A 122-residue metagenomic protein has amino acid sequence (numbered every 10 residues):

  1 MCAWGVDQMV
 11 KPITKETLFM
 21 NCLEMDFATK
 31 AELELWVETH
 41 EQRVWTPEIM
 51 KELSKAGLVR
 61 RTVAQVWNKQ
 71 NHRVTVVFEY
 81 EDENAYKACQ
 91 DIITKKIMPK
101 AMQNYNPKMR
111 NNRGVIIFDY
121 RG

Functional and structural regions predicted by a protein language model:
C2-T17, S54-T75, M98-G122: Glycine-rich beta-strand-turn "strand-cap" elements at beta-sheet edges
F19-A28, R60-I93: Short, well-ordered beta-strand segments in beta-rich or mixed alpha/beta enzyme and ligand-binding folds
E24-D26, T46, M50, F78 (+1 more regions): A general secondary-structure boundary signal
A31-E32, H40, I117-G122: A generic hydrophobic-segment detector
E32, E41, E83-A85, D91 (+1 more regions): Short linear sequence elements within intrinsically disordered, low-complexity coil regions
E32-R60, T94-M102: Short amphipathic alpha-helical segments
L33-L35, N71-H72, A88, I117: Residues in flexible loops and secondary-structure boundaries
